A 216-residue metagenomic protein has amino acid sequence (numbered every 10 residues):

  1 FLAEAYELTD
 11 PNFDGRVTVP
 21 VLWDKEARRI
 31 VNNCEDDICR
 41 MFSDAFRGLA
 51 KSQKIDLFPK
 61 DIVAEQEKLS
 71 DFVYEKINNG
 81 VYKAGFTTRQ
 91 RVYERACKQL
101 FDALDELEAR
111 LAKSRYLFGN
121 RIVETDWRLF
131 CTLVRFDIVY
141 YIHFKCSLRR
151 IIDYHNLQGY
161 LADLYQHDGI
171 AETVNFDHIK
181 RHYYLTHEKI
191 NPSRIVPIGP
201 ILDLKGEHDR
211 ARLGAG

Functional and structural regions predicted by a protein language model:
F1-G216: C-terminal alpha-helical interaction module
